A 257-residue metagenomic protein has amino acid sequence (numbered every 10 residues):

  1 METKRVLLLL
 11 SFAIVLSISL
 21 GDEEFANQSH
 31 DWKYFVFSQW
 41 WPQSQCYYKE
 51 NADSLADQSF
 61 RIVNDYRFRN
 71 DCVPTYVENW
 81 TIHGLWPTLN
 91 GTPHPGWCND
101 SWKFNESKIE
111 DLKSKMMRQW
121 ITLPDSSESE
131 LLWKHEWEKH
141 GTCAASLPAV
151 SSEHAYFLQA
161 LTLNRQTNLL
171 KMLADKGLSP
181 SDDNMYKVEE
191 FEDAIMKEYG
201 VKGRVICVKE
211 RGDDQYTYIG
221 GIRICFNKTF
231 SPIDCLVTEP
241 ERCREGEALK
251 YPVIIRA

Functional and structural regions predicted by a protein language model:
M1-T3, A257: A positional/structural detector of protein chain ends, strongest at the extreme C-terminus and weakly at the extreme
T3-G21: Cleavable N-terminal signal peptides of Sec/SRP-targeted secreted and luminal proteins
V6-L8, Y34, N79, R223: Beta-sheet entry/capping signal
S11, D71, T75-Y76, I224-C225: Terminal and linker regions of secretory-pathway proteins
A13-V15, W40, D65-Y66, T92 (+4 more regions): Processing junctions and N-termini across compartments
E23-S126: Betabetaalpha-Me/HNH-type nuclease active-site subdomain
M116-A257: C-terminal, well-folded lobe of enzymatic/effector domains
